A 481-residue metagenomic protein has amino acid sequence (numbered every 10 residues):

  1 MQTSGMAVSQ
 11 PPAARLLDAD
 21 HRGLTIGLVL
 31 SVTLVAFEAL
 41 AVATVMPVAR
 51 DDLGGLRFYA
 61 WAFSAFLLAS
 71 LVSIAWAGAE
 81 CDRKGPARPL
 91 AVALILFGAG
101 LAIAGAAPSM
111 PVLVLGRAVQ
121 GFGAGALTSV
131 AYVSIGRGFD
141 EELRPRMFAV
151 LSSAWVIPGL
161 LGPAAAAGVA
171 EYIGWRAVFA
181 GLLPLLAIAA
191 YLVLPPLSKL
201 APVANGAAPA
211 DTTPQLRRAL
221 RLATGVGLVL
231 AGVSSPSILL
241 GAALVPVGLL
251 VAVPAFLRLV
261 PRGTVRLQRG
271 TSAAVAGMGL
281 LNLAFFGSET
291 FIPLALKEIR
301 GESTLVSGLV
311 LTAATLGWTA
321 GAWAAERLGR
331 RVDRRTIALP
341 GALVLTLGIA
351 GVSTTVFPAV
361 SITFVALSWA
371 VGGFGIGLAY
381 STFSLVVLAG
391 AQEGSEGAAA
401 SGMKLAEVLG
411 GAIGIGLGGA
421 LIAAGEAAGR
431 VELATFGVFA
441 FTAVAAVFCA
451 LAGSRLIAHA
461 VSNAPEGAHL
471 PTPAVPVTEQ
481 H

Functional and structural regions predicted by a protein language model:
M1-D20, A201-D211, S454-H481: Intrinsic disorder in cytosolic terminal tails and internal cytosolic loops of multi-pass membrane transporters
H21-T44, A60-A65, S73-W76, A87 (+3 more regions): 12-transmembrane solute porter fold
G27, A93, G98-G100, G116 (+10 more regions): Small-residue hotspots
D51-D52, D82-R83, G105-P108, R137-D140 (+5 more regions): Membrane-helix boundary and inter-helical linker elements of multi-pass secondary transporters
L56-R57, M110, E141, T304 (+1 more regions): Alpha-helix N-cap/start motif
W61, L71, W76-T212: Helix-loop-helix hairpins in multi-pass membrane proteins, especially solute transporters
G168-L183, G232-G241, A420-V447: A membrane-interface helix-boundary motif in multi-pass transporters
E171-M278, A284, E289: Hydrophobic transmembrane-helix bundles of small-molecule transporters
